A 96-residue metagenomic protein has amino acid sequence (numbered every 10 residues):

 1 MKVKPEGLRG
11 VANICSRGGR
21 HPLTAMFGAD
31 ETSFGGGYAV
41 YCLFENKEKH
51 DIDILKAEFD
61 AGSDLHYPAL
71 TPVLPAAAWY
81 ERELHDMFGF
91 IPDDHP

Functional and structural regions predicted by a protein language model:
M1-P96: Terminal low-complexity/charged segments
